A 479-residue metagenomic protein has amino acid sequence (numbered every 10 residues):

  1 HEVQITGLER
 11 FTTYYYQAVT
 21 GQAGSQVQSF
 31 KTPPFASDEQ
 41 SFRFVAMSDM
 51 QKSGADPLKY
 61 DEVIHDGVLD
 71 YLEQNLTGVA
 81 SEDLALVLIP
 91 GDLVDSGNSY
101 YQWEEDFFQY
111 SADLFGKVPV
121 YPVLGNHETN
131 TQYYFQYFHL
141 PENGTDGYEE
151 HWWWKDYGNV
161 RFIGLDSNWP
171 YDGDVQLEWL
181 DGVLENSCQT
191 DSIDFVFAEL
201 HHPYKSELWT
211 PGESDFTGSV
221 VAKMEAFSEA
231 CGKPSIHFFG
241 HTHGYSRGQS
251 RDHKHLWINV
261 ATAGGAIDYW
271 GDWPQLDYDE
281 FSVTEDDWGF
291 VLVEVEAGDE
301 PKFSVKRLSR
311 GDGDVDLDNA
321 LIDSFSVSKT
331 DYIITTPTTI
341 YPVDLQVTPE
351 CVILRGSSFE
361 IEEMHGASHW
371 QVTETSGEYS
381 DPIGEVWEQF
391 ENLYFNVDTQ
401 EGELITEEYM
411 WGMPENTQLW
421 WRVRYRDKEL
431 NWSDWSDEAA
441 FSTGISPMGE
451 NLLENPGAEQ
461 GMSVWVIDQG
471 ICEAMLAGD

Functional and structural regions predicted by a protein language model:
H1-L58, T77-S81, I193, K302-W420 (+1 more regions): Acidic, histidine-bearing metal-coordination/catalytic regions of metal-dependent phosphoesterases
E2, T13-S29, Y101-D191, P211 (+3 more regions): Extended active-site neighborhood of metal-dependent phosphoesterases/phosphodiesterases
Q40-G54, N159-W169, F197-H201, H255-T262: Active-site-proximal beta-strand elements of phosphoester/diester hydrolases
A46-D70, G97, Q136-T145, I267-V283: Acidic/histidine-rich helix-loop elements that form or flank divalent-metal/phosphate-binding sites at the catalytic
A46-S48, L86-D92, G116-N126, F197-H201 (+2 more regions): Active-site neighborhood of phospho(di)ester-bond hydrolases with catalytic His/Asp-centered motifs
D66-N130: Core catalytic region of metal-dependent phosphoesterases/phosphodiesterases, especially metallo-beta-lactamase-like
G91-V94, S187-G212: Short acidic, glycine-rich surface-loop motifs adjacent to enzyme active sites
T443-D479: Extracellular and organelle-lumenal recognition/adhesion modules and their flexible linkers in secreted
